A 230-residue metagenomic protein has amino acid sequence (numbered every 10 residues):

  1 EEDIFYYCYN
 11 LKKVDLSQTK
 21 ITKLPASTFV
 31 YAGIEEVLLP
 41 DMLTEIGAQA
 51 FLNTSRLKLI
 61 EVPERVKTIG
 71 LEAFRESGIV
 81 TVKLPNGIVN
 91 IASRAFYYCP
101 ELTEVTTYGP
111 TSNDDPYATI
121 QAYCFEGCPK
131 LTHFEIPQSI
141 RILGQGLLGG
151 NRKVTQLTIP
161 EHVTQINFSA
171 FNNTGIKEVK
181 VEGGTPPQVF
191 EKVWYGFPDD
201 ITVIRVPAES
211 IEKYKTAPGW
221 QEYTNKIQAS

Functional and structural regions predicted by a protein language model:
E1-Y6, P25-T28, G47-A50, G70-A73 (+5 more regions): Consensus positions within tandem repeat domains that build extended binding/scaffold surfaces
C8-K23, G33-E45, S55-T68, S77-N90 (+6 more regions): Structural signature of tandem-repeat unit edges
V30, R75, N172, K215-T216: Short polybasic/polar patches that bind polyanions
E191-F197, E212-T224: Short, aromatic/basic amphipathic alpha-helical patches
